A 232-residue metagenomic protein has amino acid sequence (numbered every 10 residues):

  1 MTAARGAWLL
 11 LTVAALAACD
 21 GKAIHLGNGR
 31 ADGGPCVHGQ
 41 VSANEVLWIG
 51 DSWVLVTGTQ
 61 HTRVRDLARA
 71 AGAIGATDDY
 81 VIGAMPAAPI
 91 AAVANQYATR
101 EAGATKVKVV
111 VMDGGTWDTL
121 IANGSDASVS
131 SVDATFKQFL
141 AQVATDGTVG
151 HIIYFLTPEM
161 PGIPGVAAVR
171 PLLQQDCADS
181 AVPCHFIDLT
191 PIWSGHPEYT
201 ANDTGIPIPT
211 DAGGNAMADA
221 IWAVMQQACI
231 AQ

Functional and structural regions predicted by a protein language model:
M1-L9: Bacterial N-terminal signal peptides that target proteins for export
L16-A18: C-terminal motif of bacterial Sec signal peptides marking the signal peptidase cleavage site
D20-A23: Bacterial signal peptide processing site
H25-E45: N-terminal low-complexity, Pro/Thr/Ser-rich intrinsically disordered segments that act as propeptides or flexible
V41-W48, W53-A134: Conserved SGNH/GDSL esterase-like catalytic core that processes O-acyl groups on lipids and polysaccharides
Y97, D133-A144, R170, Q174: Generic structural signal for well-ordered alpha-helices, preferentially at hydrophobic/aromatic core positions
D113-W117, L140-R170: Active-site segments of SGNH/GDSL-like serine hydrolases that catalyze O-acetyl group transfer/hydrolysis on lipids
E159-Q232: Catalytic His-Asp segment of secreted/periplasmic serine-dependent ester chemistry enzymes
